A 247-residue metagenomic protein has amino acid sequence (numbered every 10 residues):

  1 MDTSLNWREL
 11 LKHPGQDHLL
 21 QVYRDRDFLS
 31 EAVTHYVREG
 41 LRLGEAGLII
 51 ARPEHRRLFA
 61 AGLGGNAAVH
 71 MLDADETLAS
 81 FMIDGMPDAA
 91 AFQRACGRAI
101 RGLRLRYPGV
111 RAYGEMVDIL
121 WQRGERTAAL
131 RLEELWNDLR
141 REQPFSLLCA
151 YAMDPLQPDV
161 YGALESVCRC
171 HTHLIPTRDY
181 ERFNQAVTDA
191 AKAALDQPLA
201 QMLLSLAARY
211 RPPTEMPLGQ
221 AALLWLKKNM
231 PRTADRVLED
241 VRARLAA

Functional and structural regions predicted by a protein language model:
M1-A247: Non-catalytic regulatory/interaction regions at protein termini and inter-domain linkers
